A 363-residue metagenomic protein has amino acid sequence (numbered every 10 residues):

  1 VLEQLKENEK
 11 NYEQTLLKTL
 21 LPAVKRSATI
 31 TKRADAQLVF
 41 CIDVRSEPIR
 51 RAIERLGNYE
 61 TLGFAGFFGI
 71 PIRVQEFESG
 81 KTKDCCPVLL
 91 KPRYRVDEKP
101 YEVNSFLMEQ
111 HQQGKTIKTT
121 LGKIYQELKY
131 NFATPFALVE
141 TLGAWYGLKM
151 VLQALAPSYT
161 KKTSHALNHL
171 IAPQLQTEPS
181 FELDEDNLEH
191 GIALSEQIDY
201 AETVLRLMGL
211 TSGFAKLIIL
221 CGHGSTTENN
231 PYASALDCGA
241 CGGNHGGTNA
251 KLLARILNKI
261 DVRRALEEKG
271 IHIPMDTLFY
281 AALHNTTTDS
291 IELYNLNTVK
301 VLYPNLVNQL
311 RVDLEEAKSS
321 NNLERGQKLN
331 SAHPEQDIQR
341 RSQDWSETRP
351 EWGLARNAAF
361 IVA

Functional and structural regions predicted by a protein language model:
V1-I30, R45, L148, L152-L207 (+4 more regions): Gly/Pro-rich turn-and-neighbor structural signature
V1-L188: N-terminal extension/subdomain marker
P22-T29, R55, V204-G209, A215-K216 (+2 more regions): Generic recognition of flexible, low-complexity loop/linker segments
D35-L38, F64-F67, F214-I219, N357-A359: Beta-sheet entry/capping signal
I42, I70, C221-G222, I361-A363: Generic beta-strand/beta-sheet core signal
I42-P48, L220-E228: Gly/Ser/Thr-rich loops at beta-strand to alpha-helix junctions that form or flank small-molecule/cofactor-binding
G57-F106, T177-L217, G224-N305: Catalytic or ion-translocation cores adjacent to nucleophile or general acid/base/metal-coordination motifs in diverse
N305-A363: Long, compositionally biased intrinsically disordered regions
